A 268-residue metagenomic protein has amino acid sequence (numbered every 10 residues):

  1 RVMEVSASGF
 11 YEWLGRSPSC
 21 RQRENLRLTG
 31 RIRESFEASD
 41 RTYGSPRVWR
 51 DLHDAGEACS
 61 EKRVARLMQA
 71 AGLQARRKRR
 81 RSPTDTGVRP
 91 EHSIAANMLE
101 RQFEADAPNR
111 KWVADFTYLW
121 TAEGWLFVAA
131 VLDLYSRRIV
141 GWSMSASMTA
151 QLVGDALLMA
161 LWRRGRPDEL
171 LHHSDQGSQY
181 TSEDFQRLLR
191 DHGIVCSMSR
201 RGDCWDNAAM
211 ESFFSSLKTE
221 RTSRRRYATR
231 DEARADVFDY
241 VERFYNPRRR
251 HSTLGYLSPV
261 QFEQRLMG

Functional and structural regions predicted by a protein language model:
R1-G268: Charged DNA-binding/catalytic regions of mobile-element recombinases
